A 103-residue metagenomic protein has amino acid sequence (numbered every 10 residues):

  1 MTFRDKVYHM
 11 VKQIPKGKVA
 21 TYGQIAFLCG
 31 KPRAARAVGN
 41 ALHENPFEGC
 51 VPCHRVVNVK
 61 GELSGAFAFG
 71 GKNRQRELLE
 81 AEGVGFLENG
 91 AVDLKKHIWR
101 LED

Functional and structural regions predicted by a protein language model:
M1-D103: Nucleic acid-binding interface residues in structured DNA/RNA-binding domains, emphasizing the DNA-engaging scaffolds
